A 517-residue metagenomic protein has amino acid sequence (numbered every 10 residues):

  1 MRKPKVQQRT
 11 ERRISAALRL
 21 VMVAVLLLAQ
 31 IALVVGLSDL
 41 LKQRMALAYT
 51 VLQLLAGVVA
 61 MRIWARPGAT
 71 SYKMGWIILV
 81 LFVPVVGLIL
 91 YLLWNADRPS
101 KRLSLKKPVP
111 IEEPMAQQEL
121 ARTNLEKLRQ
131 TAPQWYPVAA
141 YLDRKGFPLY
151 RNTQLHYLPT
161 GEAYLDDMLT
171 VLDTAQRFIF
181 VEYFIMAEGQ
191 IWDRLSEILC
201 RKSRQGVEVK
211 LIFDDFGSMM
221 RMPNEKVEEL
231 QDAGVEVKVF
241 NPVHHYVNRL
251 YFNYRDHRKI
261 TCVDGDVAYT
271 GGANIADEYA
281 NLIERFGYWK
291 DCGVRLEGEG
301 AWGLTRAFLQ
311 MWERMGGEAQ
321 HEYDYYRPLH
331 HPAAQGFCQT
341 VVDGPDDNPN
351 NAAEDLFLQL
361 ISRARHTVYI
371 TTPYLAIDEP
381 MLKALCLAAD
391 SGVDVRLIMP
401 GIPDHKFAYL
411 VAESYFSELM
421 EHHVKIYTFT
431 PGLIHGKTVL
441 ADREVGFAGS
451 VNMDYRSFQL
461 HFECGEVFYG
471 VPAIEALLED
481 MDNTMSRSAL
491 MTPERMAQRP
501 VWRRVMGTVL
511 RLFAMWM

Functional and structural regions predicted by a protein language model:
M1-D355, Q359, R363, P403 (+6 more regions): N-terminal localization/anchoring segments of enzymes in phospholipid and broader phosphate metabolism
T371-T372, F429, A448-G449: Thr-Gly-centered strand-to-loop micro-motif
Y374-V395, P400, H405: Helical hairpin unit composed of two closely spaced alpha helices linked by a short loop
K383, Y409-E413: Short glycine/threonine-rich loop-to-helix capping motif typified by GTGT followed within a few residues by an Asp-Pro
K425: Surface segments flanking catalytic/ligand-binding clefts of nucleic-acid enzymes
K437: Catalytic-core elements of nucleic-acid end-processing and repair enzymes
